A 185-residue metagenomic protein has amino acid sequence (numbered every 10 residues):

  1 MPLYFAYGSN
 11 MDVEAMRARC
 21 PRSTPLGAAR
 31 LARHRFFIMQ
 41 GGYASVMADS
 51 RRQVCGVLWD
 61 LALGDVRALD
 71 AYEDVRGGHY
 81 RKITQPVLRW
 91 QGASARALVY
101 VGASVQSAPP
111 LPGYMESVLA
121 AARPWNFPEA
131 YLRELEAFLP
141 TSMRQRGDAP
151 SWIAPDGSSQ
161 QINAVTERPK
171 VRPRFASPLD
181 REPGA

Functional and structural regions predicted by a protein language model:
M1-A185: Glycine-aromatic micro-motifs
